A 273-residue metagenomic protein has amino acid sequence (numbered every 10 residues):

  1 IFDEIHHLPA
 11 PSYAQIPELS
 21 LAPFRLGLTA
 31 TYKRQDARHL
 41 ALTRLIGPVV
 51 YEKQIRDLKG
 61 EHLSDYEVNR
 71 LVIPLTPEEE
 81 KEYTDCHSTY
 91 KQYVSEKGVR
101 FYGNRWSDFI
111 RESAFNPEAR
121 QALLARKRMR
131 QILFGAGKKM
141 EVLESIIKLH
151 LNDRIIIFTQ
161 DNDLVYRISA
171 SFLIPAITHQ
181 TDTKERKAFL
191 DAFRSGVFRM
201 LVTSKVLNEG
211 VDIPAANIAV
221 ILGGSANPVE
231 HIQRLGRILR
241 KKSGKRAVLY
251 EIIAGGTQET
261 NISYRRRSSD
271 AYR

Functional and structural regions predicted by a protein language model:
I1, L40, M200-V202, E209-S225 (+2 more regions): A short beta-strand element within the Helicase C-terminal
F2, H6-L71, T76-D85, T89-Q92: Post-DEXD/H (motif II) to motif III coupling segment of the RecA-like Helicase ATP-binding lobe
H6-H7, A22, T31-Q35, R56-L63 (+7 more regions): Conserved nucleotide-binding/hydrolysis micro-motifs of P-loop NTPases
A22, H150-D153, F198, A216: Short, high-confidence coil segments that cap the C-terminus of an alpha-helix and link into the following beta-strand
T31-Y32, L190, N227-V248: Conserved SF2 helicase motif VI
L42, R237-R266: Conserved segment of the helicase C-terminal RecA-like domain
K53-R154, Q160: Interdomain linker/hinge connecting the two RecA-like lobes of the SF2 helicase core
R154-T159, D163-V211, E230-I232: Conserved helicase ATPase core of P-loop NTP-dependent helicases/translocases
